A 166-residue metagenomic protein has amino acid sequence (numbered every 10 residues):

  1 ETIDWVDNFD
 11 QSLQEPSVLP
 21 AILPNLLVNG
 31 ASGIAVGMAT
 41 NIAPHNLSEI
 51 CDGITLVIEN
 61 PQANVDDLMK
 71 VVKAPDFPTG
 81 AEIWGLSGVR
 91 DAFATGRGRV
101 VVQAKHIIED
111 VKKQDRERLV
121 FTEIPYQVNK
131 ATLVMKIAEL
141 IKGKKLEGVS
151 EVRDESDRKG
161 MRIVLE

Functional and structural regions predicted by a protein language model:
E1: A basic, often C-terminal nucleic-acid-binding module that engages the phosphate backbone, implemented in DNA
D4-N29, I34-E166: Intrinsically disordered, low-complexity regulatory segments
